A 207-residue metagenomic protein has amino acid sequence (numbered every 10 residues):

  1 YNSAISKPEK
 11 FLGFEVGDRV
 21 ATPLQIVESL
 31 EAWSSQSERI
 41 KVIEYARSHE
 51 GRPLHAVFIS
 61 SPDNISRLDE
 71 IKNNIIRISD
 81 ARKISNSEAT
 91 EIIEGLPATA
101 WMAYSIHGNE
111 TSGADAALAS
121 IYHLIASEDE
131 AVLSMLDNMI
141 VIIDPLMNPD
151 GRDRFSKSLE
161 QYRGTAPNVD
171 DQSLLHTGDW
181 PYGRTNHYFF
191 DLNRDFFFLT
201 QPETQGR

Functional and structural regions predicted by a protein language model:
Y1-S37, K41-I43, H49, P53: N-terminal hydrophobic targeting/anchoring segments and the immediately downstream early-domain regions of hydrolases
L12-V20, A103-E110, N193-F197: Second-shell loop/turn segments in exported
T22, G51, S105, I143 (+1 more regions): Divalent metal-coordination and catalytic microenvironments
P23, V27-E31, A114-I121, F189 (+1 more regions): Extracytoplasmic/secreted envelope proteins and their assembly/folding machinery, especially bacterial periplasmic
E31, S35-E38, I121-D129, F197: Sec-exported extracytoplasmic/periplasmic mature domains
A46, H55-S61, I71-R77, E88-P97 (+3 more regions): Surface-exposed loop and adjacent secondary-structure segments within mature catalytic domains
R67-L68: Solvent-exposed, non-transmembrane alpha-helical starts
R82-I84, L199-R207: A Trp-anchored, charged/polar loop motif used as the substrate-binding/catalytic surface of acyl/ester-handling
